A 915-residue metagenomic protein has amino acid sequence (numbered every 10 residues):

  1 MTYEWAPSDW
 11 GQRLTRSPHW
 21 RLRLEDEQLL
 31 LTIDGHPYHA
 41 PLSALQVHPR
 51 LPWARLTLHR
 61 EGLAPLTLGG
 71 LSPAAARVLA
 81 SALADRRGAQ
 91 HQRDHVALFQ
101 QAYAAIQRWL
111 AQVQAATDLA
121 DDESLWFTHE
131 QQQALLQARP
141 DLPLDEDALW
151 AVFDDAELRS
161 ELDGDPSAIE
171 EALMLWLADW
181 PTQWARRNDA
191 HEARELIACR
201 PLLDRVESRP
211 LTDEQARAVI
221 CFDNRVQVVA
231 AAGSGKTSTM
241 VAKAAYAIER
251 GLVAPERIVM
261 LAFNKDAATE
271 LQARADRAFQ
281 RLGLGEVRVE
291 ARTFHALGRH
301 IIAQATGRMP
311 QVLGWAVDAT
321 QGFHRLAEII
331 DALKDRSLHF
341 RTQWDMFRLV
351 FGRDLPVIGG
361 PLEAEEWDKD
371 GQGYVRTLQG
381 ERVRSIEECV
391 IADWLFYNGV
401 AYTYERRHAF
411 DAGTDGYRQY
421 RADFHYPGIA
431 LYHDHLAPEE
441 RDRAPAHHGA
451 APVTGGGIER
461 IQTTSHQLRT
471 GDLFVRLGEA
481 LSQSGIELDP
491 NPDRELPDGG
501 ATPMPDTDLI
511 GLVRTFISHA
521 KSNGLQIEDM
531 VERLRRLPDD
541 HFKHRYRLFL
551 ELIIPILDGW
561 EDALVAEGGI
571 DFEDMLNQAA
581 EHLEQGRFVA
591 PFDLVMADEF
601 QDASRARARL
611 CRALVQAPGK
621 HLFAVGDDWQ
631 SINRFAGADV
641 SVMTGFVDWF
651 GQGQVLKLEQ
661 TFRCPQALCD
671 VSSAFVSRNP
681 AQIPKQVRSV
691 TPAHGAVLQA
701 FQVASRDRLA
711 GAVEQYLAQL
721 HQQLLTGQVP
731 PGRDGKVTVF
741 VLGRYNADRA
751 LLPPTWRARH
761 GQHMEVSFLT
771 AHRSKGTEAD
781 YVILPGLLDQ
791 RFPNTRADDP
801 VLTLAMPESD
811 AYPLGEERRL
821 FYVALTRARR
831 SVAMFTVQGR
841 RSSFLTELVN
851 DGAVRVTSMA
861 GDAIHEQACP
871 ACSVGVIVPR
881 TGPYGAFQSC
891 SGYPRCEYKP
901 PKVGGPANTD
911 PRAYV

Functional and structural regions predicted by a protein language model:
P41-R55, H59-A198, T502-L512: N-terminal accessory nucleic-acid engagement/regulatory domains that precede and modulate ATP-driven motor cores
A104, R108-A111, T117-E130, R257 (+3 more regions): Conserved P-loop NTPase-based nucleic-acid remodeling module centered on helicase motor cores
E130, Q137-E146, F153-S167, L173-A232 (+14 more regions): Conserved helicase NTPase motor core
T237-M240, G359-G360, E366-Y374, Q652-Q654 (+1 more regions): Helicase P-loop NTPase motor core
K265, A296-G307, Q630-R688, Q699: Conserved coupling/interface region of RecA-like P-loop/ASCE motor cores
Q419-H448, K543, A566, Q616 (+1 more regions): Short beta-strand-loop-alpha-helix junction that forms the active-site gateway of nucleic-acid-processing nucleases
S767-P800: A short beta-strand element within the Helicase C-terminal
L788-D862: C-terminal accessory regions
